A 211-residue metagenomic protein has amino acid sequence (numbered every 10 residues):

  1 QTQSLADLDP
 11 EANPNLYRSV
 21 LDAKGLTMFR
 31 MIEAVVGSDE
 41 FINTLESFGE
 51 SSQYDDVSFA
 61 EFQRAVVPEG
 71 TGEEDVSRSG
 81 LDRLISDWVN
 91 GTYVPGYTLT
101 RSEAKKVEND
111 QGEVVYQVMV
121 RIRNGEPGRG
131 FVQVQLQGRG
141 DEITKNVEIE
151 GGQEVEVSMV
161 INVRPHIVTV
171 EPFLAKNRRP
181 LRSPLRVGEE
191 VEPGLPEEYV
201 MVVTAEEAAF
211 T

Functional and structural regions predicted by a protein language model:
Q1-Q3: Acidic/histidine-rich catalytic neighborhood
D7-K106: Amphipathic alpha-helical substructures
T44-F48, Q133-L136, N146-E150, L181-R186: Composition- and surface-driven signal marking solvent-exposed, interaction-prone regions in large proteins
R64-P68, K105-E108, E154-V157, V168 (+2 more regions): Short, intrinsically disordered/low-complexity patches at protein termini and at juxtamembrane boundaries
P95-T98, A104-F173: Beta-strand-rich binding/interaction modules
D141, E171-E192: Short acidic/polar inter-strand loop motif in beta-rich domains
E197-T211: Compositionally biased low-complexity segments at domain edges in trafficked proteins and select soluble regulators
